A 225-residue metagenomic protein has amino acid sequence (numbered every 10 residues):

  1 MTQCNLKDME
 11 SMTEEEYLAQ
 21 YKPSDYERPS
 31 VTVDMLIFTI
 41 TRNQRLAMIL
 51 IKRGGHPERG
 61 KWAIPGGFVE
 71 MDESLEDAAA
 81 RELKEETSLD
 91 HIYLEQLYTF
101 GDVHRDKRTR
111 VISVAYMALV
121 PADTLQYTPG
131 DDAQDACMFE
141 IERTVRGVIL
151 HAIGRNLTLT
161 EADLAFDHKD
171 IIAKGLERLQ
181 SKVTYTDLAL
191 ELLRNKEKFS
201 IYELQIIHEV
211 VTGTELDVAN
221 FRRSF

Functional and structural regions predicted by a protein language model:
M1-M9, I40-I51, E76-A80, K84-H91 (+1 more regions): Core subunits and conserved enzymes of cellular information-processing and envelope-translocation systems across
E15-E16, Q20-A63, E76: N-terminal strand-loop-strand
V69-Y93, F100-L188, I207-V210: Unchanged
D90-E95, A219-F221: Short loop-to-beta-strand transition segments
L190-F199: Short basic-aromatic helix/loop recognition motifs at nucleic-acid and histone-peptide binding interfaces
K198-H208: Short acidic, hydrophobic short linear motifs in intrinsically disordered regions
V211-F225: Charge-enriched amphipathic alpha-helical scaffolds
